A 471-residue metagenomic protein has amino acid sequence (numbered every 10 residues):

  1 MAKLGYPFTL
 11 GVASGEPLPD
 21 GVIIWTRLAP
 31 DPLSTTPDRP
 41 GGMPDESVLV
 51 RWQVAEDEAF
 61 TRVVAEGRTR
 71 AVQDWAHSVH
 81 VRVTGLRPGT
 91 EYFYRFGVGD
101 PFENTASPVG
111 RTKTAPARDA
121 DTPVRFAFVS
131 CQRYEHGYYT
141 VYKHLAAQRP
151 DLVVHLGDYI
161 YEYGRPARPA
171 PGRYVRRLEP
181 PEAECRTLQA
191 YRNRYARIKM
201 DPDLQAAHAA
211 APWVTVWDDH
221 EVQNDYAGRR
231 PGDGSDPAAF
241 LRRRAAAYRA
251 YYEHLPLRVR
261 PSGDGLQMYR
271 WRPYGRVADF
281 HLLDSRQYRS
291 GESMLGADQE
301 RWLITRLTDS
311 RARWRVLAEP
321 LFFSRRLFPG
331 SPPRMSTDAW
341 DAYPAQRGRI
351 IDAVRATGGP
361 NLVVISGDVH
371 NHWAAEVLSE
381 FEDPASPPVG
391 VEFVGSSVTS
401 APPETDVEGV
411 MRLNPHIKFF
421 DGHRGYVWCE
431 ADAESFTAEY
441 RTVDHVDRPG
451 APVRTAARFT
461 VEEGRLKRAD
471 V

Functional and structural regions predicted by a protein language model:
M1-V471: Metal-dependent phosphoester/phosphodiester hydrolase catalytic core
